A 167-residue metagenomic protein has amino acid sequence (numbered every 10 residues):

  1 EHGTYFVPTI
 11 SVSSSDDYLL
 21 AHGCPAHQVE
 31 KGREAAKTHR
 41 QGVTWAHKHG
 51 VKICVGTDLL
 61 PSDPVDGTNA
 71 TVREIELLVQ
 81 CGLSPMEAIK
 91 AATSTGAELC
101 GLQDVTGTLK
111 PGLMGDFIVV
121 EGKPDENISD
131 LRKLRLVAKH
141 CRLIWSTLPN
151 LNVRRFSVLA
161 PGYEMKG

Functional and structural regions predicted by a protein language model:
E1-G3, H49-G50, L131-L134: Structured helix-beta-strand junction loops
H2-A36: Active-site gating loops and adjacent loop-to-helix segments of metal-dependent hydrolytic enzymes
Y5, V12-S15, K52, S84 (+3 more regions): Active-site/binding-pocket entry motifs
S15-D16, D63, I128, T147: Glycine/Thr-rich phosphate-binding loops of Rossmann-like dinucleotide-binding domains
C24-Q28, K37-K123: His/Asp/Glu-enriched, well-ordered alpha-helical/loop segment that forms or immediately abuts the divalent-metal
P111-F156: C-terminal cap of metal-dependent C-N hydrolases
A160-G167: Short, solvent-exposed cationic patches
